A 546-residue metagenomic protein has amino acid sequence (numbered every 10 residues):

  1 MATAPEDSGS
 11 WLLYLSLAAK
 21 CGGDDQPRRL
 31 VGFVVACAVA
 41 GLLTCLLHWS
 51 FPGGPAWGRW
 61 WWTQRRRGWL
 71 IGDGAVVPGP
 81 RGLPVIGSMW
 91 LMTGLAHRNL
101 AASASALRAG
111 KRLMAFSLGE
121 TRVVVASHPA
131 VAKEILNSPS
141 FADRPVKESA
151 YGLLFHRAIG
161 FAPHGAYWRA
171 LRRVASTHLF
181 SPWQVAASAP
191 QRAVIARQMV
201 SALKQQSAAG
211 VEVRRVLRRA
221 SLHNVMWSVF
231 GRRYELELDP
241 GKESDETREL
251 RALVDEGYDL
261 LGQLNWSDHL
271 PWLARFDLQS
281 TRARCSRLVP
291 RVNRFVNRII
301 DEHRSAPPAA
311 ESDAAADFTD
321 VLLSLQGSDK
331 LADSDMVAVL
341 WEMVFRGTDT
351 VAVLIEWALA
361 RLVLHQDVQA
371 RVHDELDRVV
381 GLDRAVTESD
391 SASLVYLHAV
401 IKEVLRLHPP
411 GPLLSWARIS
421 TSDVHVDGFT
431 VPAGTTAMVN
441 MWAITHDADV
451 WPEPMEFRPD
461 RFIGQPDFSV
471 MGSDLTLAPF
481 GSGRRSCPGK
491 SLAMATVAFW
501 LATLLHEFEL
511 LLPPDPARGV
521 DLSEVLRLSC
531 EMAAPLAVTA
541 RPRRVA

Functional and structural regions predicted by a protein language model:
A2-A4, L17, G79-A101, R122 (+6 more regions): Cytochrome P450 catalytic-domain helical core, especially the substrate-recognition surface and oxygen-activation
A2-F155, A166, A170, A193-S201 (+1 more regions): N-terminal membrane-proximal hinge/A-helix region immediately C-terminal to the signal-anchor transmembrane segment
G87-A109, R294, V386-D427, A448 (+1 more regions): Conserved cytochrome P450 K-helix E-x-x-R motif and the immediately C-terminal K′/meander segment
F180-Q184, L253, D259-N265, T281-I355 (+4 more regions): Conserved cytochrome P450 catalytic core segment spanning the I/J/K helices
S221, V225, V229-F230, L288 (+7 more regions): Central I-helix of cytochrome P450 enzymes
Q366-V368, K490-C530: Cytochrome P450 heme-binding "Cys pocket" and the immediately downstream C-terminal segment
V439-F468: Conserved cytochrome P450 K-helix/beta-meander segment immediately N-terminal to the heme-binding cysteine loop
G464-V497, S523-V525: Cytochrome P450 heme-thiolate "Cys pocket" and heme-binding signature region
